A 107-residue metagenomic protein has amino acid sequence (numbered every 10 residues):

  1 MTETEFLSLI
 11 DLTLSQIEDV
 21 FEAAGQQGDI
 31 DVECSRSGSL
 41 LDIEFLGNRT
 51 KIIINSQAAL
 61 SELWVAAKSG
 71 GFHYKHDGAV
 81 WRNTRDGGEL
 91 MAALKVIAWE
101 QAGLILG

Functional and structural regions predicted by a protein language model:
M1-I53, Q57-G107: N-terminal intrinsically disordered, cationic/polar leader segments that include organellar targeting peptides
